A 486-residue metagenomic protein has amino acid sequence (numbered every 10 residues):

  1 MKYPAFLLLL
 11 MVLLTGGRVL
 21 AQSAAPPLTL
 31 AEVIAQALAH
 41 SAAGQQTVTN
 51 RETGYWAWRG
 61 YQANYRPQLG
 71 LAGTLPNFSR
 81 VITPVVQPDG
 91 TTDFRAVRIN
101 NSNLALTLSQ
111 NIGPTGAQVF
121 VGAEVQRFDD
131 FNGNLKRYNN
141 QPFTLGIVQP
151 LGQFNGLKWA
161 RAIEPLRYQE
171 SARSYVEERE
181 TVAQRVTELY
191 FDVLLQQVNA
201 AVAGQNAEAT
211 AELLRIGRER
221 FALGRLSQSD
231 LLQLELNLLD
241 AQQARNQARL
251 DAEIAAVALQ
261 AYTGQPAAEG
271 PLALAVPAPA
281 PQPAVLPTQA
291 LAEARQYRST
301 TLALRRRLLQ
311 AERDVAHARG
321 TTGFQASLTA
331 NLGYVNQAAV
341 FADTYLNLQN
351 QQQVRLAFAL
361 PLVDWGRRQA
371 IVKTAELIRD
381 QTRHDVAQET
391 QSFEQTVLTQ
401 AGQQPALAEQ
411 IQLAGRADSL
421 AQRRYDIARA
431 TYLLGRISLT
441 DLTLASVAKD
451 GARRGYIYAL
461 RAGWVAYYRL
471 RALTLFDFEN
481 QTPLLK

Functional and structural regions predicted by a protein language model:
F6, L20-S23, N77-S79, A267-G270 (+2 more regions): Acidic, low-complexity, intrinsically disordered peripheral segments
L7-G16: Bacterial N-terminal signal peptides
S23, A72-I147, L274-A284, A316 (+2 more regions): Small/polar, glycine/serine/threonine/aspartate-rich low-complexity segments that form flexible
S23-I34: Regulatory alphaC helix of protein kinase catalytic domains
L28, A162-L166, A172-E293, Q403 (+3 more regions): Periplasmic alpha-helical coiled-coil/stalk elements that build and connect Gram-negative outer-membrane
A37-L38, T91-D93, L226, D230-L231 (+2 more regions): Amphipathic alpha-helical coiled-coil scaffold segments and their short linker/junction regions
Q45-T49, T53, Q62-A63, I112-R137 (+9 more regions): Sec/SRP-type N-terminal targeting helices
T53-A63, A211-R215, L239-A267, S419-F476: Short segments within alpha-helical structural elements
